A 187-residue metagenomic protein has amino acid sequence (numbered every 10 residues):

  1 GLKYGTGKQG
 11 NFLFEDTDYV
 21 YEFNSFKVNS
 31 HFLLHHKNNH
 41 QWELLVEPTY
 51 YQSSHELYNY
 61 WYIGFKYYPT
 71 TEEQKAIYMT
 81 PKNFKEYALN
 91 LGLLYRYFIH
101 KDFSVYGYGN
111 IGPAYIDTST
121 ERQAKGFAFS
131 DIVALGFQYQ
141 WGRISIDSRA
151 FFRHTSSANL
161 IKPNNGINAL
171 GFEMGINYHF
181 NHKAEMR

Functional and structural regions predicted by a protein language model:
G1-N38, N177-K183, R187: Short glycine/proline- and aromatic-enriched beta-strand/turn motifs that initiate or cap beta-hairpins
L2-K8, L44-Q52, G107-P113, F137 (+2 more regions): Transmembrane beta-barrel strands of outer-membrane/channel proteins
G7-L13, G136-R187: Predominantly the C-terminal beta-signal and adjacent terminal strand-loop region of outer-membrane beta-barrel
F12-D18, K75-T80, D117-Q123, S157-N164: Extracellular loop and loop/strand-boundary signature of outer-membrane beta-barrel proteins
V20-F26, H40, N83-L89, K125-D131 (+1 more regions): Residues that define the transmembrane beta-barrel architecture of outer-membrane proteins
N24-I116: Gram-negative (and chloroplast) outer-membrane scaffold detector with strong preference for beta-barrel transmembrane
F26-S30, L89-L93, V133-L135, A150 (+1 more regions): Membrane-embedded beta-strands of outer-membrane beta-barrel proteins, especially the hydrophobic/small aromatic
I111-F151: Conserved binding-pocket/active-site segment within a compact domain
